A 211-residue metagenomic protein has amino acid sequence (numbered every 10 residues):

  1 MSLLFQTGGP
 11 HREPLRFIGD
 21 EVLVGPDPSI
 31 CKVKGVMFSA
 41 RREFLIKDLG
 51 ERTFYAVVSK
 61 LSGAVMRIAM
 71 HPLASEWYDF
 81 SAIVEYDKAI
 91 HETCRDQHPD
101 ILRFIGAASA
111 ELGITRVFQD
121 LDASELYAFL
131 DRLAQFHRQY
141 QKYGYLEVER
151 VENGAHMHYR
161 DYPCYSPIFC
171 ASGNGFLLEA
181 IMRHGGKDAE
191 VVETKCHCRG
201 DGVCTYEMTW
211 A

Functional and structural regions predicted by a protein language model:
S2-G8, L15-G35, R138-A171, L178 (+1 more regions): Short terminal or interdomain "cap/linker" segment that borders an active site or interface and mediates
L4-G113: N-terminal low-complexity or simple alpha-helical regulatory segments that function as activation/interaction modules
P28-C31, K60-L61, D122, L130-L133 (+1 more regions): Short secondary-structure boundary micro-motifs
R42, I46, V58, H91 (+2 more regions): Generic solvent-exposed, charged/amphipathic alpha-helical segments that serve as macromolecular interface scaffolds
E51-A64, S124, D131-R132, D188-C198: Short alpha-helical "patches" and their helix-cap loops
M70-S172, K195: Amphipathic interaction/junction segments at domain boundaries or subunit interfaces
